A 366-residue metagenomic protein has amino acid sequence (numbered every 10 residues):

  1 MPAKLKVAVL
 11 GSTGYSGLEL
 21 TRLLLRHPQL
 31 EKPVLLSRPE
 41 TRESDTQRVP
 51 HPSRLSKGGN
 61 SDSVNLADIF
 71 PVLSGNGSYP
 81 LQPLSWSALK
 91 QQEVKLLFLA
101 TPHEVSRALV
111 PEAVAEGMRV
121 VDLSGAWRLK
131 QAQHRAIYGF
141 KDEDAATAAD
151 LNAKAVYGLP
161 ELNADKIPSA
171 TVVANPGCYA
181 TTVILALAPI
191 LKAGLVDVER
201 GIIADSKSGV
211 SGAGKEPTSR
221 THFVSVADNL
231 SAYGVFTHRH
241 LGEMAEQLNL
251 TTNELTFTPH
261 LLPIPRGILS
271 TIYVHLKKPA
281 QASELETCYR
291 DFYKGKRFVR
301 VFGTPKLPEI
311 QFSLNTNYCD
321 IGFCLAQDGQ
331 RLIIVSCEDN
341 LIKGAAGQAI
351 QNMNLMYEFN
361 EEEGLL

Functional and structural regions predicted by a protein language model:
P2-V226, Y233, C324-Q327, E363-L365: N-terminal Rossmann-like NAD(P) cofactor-binding subdomain of oxidoreductases, focused on the glycine-rich
Y15, K154, C178-L185, V235-G242 (+5 more regions): Conserved active-site and cofactor/substrate-binding residues in soluble primary-metabolism enzymes
L25-Q29, K192-V196, H238, E246-L250 (+4 more regions): Generic secondary-structure signature for well-ordered alpha-helical cores
T182-V183, S211-K215, I264-I268, A280-S283: Short acidic/glycine-rich loop or secondary-structure boundary segments that cap or lie
A232-F236, L262-P263, E309-S313: Short Gly/Pro-enriched turn/cap motifs at secondary-structure boundaries
T237-L262, L269: Oxyanion-binding "anion nests"
T256-P263, V301-L307: Short catalytic/ligand-gating loop segments at beta-alpha or beta-beta junctions within enzyme catalytic domains
S270-L366: C-terminal active-site/capping subdomain that shapes the small-molecule cofactor and substrate pocket of enzyme
